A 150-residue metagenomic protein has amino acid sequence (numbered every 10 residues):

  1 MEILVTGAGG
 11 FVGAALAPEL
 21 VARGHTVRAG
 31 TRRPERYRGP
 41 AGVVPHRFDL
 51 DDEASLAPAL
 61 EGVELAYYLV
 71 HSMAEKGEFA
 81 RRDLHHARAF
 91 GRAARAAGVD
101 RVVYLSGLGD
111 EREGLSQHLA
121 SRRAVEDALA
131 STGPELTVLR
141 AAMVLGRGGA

Functional and structural regions predicted by a protein language model:
M1-H25: N-terminal Rossmann NAD(P)H-binding glycine-rich loop of SDR-like oxidoreductase domains
T6, G30, L69-V70, V102-G107 (+1 more regions): SDR active-site strand-loop-helix element
A15-E19, A93, A128: Rossmann-fold NAD(P)-dependent oxidoreductase module
H25-R32: Conserved glycine-rich Rossmann-like NAD(P)H-binding loop of the short-chain dehydrogenase/reductase
E35-G39, V43-A97, G107-E111: NAD(P)H-binding glycine-rich loop region in Rossmannoid oxidoreductase-like domains and their noncatalytic homologs
A87-F90, S121-L129: Conserved catalytic Lys-bearing alpha helix of Rossmann-like short-chain dehydrogenase/reductases
S106, D127-G148: Conserved beta-loop-beta element that borders a ligand/cofactor-binding pocket
L108-L119, V144-G149: Conserved catalytic-site region of short-chain dehydrogenase/reductase
